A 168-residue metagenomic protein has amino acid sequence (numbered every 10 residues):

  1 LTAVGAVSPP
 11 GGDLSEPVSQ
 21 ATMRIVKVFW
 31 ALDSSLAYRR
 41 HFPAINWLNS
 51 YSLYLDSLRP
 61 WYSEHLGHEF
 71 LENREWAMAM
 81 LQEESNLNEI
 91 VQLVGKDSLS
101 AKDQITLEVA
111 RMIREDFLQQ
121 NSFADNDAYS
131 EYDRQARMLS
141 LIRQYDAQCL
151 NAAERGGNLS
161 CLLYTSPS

Functional and structural regions predicted by a protein language model:
L1-L162: P-loop NTPase catalytic core
Y164-S168: Conserved small/polar residues in nucleotide/adenosyl-binding loops
